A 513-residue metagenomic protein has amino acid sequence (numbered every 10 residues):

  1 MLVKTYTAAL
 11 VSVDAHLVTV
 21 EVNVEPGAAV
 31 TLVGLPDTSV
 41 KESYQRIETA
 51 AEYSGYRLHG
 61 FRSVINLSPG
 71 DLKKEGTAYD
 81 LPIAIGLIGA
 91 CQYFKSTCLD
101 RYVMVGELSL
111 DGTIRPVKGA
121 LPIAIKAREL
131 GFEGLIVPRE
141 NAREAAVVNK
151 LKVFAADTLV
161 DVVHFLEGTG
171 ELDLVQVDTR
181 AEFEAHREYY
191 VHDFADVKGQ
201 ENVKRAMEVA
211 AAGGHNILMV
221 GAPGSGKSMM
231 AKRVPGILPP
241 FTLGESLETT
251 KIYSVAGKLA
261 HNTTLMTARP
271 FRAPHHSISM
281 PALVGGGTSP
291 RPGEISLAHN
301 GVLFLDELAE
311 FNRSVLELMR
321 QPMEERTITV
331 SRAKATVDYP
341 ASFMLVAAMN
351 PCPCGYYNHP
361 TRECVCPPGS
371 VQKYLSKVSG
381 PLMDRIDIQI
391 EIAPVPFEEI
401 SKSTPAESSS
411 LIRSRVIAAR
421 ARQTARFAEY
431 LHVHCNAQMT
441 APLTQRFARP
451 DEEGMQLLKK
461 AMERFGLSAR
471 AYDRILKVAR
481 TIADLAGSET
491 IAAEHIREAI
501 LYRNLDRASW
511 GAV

Functional and structural regions predicted by a protein language model:
M1-L218, A222-S228, S331, A471-Y472 (+1 more regions): Peripheral, non-AAA+ core regions of ATP-driven protein-machinery
P26, L58-F61, C98-L99, G131 (+9 more regions): Short loop/turn elements that form and flank the Walker-type P-loop nucleotide-binding site in RecA-like NTPase cores
S39-Y44, H59, N66-G76, P290 (+1 more regions): Basic, amphipathic alpha-helical bundle interface domains used for macromolecular binding and assembly
L110, L303-F304, E310-F311, F397: Residues immediately C-terminal
G170-V209, G213, P240-I295: P-loop NTPase nucleotide-binding/switch module
M219-A260, E325: Walker A/P-loop
N300, D306-E307, L318: Walker B catalytic acidic pair
